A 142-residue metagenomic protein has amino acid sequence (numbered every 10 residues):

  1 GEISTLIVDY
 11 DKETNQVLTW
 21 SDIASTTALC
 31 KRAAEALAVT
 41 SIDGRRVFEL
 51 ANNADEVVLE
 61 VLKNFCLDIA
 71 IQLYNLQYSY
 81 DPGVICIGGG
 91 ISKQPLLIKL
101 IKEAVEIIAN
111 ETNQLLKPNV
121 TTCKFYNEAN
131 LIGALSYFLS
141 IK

Functional and structural regions predicted by a protein language model:
G1-E2: Structural signature of FAD isoalloxazine-binding scaffolds in flavoprotein oxidoreductases
I7-K142: ATP-binding/phosphotransfer module of carbohydrate and carboxylate kinases, centering on a glycine-rich
